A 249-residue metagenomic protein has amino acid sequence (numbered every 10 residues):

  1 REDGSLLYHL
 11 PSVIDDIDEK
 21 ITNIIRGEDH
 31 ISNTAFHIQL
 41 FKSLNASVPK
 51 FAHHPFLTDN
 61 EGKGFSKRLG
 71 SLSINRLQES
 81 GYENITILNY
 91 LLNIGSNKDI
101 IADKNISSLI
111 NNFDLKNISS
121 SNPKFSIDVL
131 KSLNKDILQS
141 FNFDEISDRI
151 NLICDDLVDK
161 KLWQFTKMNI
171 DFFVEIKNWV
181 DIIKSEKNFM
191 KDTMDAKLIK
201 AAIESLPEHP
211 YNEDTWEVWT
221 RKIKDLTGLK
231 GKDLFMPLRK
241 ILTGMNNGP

Functional and structural regions predicted by a protein language model:
R1-H53, T58-F65, S73: Active-site cores that bind ATP or allylic diphosphates and position pyrophosphate for catalysis
L40, R76, Y90, K222-I223 (+1 more regions): Residues within well-ordered alpha helices
F65, L69, S73-C154: A conserved active-site cap/scaffold subdomain adjacent to cofactor or substrate pockets
E79, N122, T227-L234: Secondary-structure capping and boundary motifs in well-ordered enzyme cores
I137-L229: Small-residue-rich helix-loop
L238: Hydrophobic, well-ordered secondary-structure elements that form the walls of internal hydrophobic environments
M245-P249: C-terminal structured interaction module
